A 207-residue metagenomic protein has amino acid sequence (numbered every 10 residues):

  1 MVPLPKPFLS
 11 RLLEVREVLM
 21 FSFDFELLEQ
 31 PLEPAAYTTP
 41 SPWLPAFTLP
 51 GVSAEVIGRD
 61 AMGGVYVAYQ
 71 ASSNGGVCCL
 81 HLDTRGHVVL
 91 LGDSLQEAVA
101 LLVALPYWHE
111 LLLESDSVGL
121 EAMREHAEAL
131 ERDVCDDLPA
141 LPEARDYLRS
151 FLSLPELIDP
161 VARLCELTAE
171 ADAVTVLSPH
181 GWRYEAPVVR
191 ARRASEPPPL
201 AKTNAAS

Functional and structural regions predicted by a protein language model:
M1-R85, R132-S207: A surface-exposed partner-binding patch
C78-G119: Compact, glycine/acidic-enriched structural inserts
E110-A144: Hydrophobic alpha-helical interaction segments
